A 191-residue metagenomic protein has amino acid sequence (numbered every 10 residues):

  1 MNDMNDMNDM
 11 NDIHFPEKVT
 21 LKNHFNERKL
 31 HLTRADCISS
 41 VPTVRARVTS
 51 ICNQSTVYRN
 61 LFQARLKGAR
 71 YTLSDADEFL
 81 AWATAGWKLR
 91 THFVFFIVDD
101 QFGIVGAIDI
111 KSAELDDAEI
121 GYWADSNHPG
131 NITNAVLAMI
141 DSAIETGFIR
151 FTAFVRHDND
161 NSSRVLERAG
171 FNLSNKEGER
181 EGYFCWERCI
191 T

Functional and structural regions predicted by a protein language model:
M1-M10: Long, intrinsically disordered low-complexity tandem-repeat segments
D9-N60, V94-T191: Acyl-donor (CoA/ACP) binding surface of acyl/acetyltransferases
T56-A81: Conserved GNAT-fold acetyl-CoA-binding loop/helix
K67, A81-F95: A short helix-loop-beta-strand connector motif used in the catalytic cores of GNAT acetyltransferases and, in some
